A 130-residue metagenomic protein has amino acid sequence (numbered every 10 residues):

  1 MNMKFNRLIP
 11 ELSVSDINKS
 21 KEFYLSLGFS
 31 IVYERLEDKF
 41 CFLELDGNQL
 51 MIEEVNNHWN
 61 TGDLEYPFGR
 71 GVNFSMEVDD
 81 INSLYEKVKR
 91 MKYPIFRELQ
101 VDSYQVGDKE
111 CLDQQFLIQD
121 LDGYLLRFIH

Functional and structural regions predicted by a protein language model:
M1-N18, V72-F74, C111, I129-H130: N-terminal beta-strand motif that seeds the catalytic metal site of vicinal oxygen chelate
M3-R7, L36-D38, L45, P67-G71 (+1 more regions): Short, solvent-exposed coil/turn segments
K4, E11-L50: Core segments of cupin and vicinal oxygen chelate
S15-N18, N73-L121: Vicinal oxygen chelate
G28, E54-H58, L99-S103: Short, well-ordered turn and helix-capping elements at secondary-structure junctions
V32-Y66, L125-H130: Conserved short beta-strand elements that form part of the metal-binding/catalytic scaffold of enzyme active sites
